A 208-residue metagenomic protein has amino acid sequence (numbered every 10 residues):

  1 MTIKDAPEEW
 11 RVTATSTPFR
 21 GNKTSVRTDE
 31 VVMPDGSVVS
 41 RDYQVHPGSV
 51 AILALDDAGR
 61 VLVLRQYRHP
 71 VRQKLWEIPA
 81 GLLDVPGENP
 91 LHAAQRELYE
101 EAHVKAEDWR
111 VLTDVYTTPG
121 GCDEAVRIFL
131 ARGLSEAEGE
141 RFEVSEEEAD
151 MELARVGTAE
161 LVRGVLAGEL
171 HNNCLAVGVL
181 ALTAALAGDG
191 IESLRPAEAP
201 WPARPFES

Functional and structural regions predicted by a protein language model:
T2-W10, V111, P119-C122, E146-S208: Nudix hydrolase/Nudix homology domain
E9, A51-R96, E138, V144-E147 (+2 more regions): Conserved Nudix-box catalytic region and its N-terminal flanking loop in Nudix hydrolases and closely related
T15-A51, D57-A58: Acidic, metal-coordinating catalytic segment for phosphate/diphosphate chemistry, firing primarily on the Nudix
T15-P18, T113-T118: Short, solvent-exposed loop/turn elements at beta->coil junctions and helix N-caps that rim active or binding pockets
V26-E30, L53, V63, I128-L130 (+1 more regions): Conserved hydrophobic/aromatic beta-strand scaffold that supports enzyme active sites
E30-D35, T118-G139: Active-site-adjacent beta-strand/loop module that shapes the phosphate/pyrophosphate-binding cleft
D35, D56-A58, Y67, G87 (+3 more regions): Short loop segments at secondary-structure junctions
E101-L112, C122-A125, E138: Short, structured loop/turn "capping" segments at alpha-beta junctions
